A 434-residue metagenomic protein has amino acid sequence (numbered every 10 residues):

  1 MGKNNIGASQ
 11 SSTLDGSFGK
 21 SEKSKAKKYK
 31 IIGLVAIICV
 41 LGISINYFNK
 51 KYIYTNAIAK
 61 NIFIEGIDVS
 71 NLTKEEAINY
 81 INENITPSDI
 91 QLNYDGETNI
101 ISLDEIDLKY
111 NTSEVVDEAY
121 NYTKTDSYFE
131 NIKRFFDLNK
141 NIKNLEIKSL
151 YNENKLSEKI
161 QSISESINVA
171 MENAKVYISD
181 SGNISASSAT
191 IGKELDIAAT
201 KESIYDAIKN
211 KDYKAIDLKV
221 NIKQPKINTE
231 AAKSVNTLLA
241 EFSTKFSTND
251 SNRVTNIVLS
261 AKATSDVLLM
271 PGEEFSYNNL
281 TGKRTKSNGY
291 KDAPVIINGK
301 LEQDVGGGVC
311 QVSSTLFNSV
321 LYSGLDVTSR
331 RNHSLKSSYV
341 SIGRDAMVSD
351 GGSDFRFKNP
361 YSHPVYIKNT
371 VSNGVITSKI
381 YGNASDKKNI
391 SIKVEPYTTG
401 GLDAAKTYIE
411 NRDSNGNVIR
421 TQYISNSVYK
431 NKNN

Functional and structural regions predicted by a protein language model:
M1-K28: N-terminal Lys/Arg-rich, disordered targeting/topogenic segments
N5, L14-S17, E97, D180 (+4 more regions): Intrinsically disordered, low-complexity segments enriched in small/polar residues
F18-A26, N49-K51, V115-Y120, S260 (+1 more regions): Charged, low-complexity, helix-prone segments enriched in Lys/Glu/Asp/Gln
A26-K30, N141-K143, V295-Q303: Glycine- and acidic
K27-K50: Sec-dependent N-terminal signal peptides of Gram-positive bacterial secreted proteins and lipoproteins
I38, I43, S162, I191 (+1 more regions): Well-ordered beta-sheet/strand-loop patches within structured domains
T55-P294: Short glycine/threonine-rich beta-strand-turn micro-motifs
